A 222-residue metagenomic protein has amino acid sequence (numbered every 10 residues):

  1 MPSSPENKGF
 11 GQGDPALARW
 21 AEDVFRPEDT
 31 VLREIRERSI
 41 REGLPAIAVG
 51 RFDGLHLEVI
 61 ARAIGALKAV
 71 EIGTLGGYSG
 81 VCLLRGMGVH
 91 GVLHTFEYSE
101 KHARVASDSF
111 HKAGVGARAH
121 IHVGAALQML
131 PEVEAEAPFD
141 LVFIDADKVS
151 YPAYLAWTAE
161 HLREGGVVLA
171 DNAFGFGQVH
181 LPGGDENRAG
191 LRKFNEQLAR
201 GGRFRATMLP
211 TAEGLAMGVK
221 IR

Functional and structural regions predicted by a protein language model:
M1-L32, E42: N-terminal auxiliary segments of SAM/dcSAM-dependent transferases
W20, R41-E42, G91, F139: Short amphipathic alpha-helical segments at helix-loop
V24-D29, E42-L55, R62: Conserved SAM-binding loop and adjacent beta-strand
I35: Beta-strand-loop-alpha "switch" segments that mediate conformational coupling across diverse proteins
S39-G43, Q178-L181: Short glycine/proline- and acidic residue-enriched helix-loop micro-motifs that form flexible lids or anion-recognition
R51-R222: S-adenosylmethionine/decaboxylated-SAM
